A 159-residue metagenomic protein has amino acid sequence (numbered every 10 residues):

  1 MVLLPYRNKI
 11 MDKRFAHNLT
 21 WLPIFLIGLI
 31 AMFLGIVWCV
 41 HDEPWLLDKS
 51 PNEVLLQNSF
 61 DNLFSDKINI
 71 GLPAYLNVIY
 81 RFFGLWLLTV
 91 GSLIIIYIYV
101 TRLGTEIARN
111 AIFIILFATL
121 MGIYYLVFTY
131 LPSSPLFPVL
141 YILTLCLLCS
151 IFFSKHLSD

Functional and structural regions predicted by a protein language model:
M1-I10: Short, Lys/Arg-enriched N-terminal segments with co-localized hydrophobic residues within the first ~10-30 amino acids
L19-P51: N-terminal signal-anchor transmembrane alpha helix
I27-V37, W86-I96, I115-I123, C146-C149: Membrane-embedded alpha-helical transmembrane segments of multi-pass integral membrane proteins
L47-E53, I70-T89: A loop-to-helix transmembrane entry motif
V54, T105-I114: Membrane-interfacial loop-to-transmembrane alpha-helix junctions, especially the N-terminal start
V54-L72: Extracytosolic (periplasmic/ER-lumenal) interhelical loops and adjacent juxtamembrane/interface segments of multi-pass
G91-R109: Juxtamembrane helix-break-helix junctions at the cytosolic face of small multi-pass alpha-helical membrane proteins
A118-D159: Alpha-helical transmembrane segments of multi-pass integral membrane proteins, characterized by long hydrophobic
